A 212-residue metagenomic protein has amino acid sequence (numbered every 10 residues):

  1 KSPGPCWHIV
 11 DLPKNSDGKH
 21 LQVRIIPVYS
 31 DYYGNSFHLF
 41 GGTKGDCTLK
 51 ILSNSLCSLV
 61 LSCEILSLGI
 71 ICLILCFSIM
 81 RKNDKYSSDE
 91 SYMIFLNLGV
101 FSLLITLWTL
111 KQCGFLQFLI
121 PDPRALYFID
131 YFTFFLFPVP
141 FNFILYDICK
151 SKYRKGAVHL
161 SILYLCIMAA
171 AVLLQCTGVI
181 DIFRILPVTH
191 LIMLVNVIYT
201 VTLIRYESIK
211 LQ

Functional and structural regions predicted by a protein language model:
K1-I65: Membrane-proximal, cysteine-centered motifs at transmembrane boundaries in secretory-pathway and membrane proteins
L59-Q212: Juxtamembrane segments at transmembrane-helix boundaries in multi-pass signal-transduction membrane proteins
